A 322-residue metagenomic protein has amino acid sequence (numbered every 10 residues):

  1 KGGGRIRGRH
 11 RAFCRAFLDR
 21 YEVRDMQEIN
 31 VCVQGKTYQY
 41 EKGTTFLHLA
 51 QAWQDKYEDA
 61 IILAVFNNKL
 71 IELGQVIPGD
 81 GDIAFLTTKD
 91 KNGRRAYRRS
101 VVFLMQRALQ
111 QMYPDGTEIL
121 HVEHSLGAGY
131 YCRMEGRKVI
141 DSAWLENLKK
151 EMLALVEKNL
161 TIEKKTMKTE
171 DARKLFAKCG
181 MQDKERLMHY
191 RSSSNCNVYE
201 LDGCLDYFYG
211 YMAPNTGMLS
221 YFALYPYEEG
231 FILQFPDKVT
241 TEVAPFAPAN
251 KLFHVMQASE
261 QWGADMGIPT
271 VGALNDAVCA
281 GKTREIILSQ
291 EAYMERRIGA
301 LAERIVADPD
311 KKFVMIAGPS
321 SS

Functional and structural regions predicted by a protein language model:
G3-R5, R9, C14-F17: Targeting/processing segments of secretory and organellar proteins
M26-K36: Eukaryote-biased recognition of intrinsically disordered, low-complexity regulatory segments
Q34-T45: Short, contiguous acidic and Ser/Thr-rich linear segments
T44-K56: Short amphipathic, charge-patterned alpha-helical segments
A50-W53, R95-M112: Active/ligand-binding-proximal structured segments within catalytic/core domains that scaffold catalytic residues
I61-Q75: Short acidic beta-strand-loop surface patches of small beta-rich interaction domains
Q75-A96, A108, G116-G127, Y131-R296 (+1 more regions): Auxiliary tRNA-acceptor-end handling modules of aminoacyl-tRNA synthetases
V314-S322: Glycine-rich phosphate-binding P-loop
